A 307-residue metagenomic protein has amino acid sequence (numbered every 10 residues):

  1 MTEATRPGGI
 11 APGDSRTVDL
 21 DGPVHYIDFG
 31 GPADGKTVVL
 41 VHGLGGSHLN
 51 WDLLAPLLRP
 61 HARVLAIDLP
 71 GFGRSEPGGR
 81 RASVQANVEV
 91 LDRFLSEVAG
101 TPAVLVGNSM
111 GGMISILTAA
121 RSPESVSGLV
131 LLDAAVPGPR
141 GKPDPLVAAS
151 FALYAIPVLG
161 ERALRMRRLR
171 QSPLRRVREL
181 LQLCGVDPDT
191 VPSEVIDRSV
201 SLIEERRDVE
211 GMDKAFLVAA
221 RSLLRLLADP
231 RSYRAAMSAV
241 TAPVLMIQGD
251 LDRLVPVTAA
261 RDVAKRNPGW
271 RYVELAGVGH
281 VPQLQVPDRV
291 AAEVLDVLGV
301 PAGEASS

Functional and structural regions predicted by a protein language model:
M1-V38, R59-R63, V88-E89, R93-L95 (+3 more regions): Alpha/beta-hydrolase fold catalytic core
D14, G22, F29, D52 (+4 more regions): Active-site loop/oxyanion-hole signature of alpha/beta-hydrolase fold enzymes
I27-E76, L284: Conserved HGGG/HGGXW glycine-rich cap/lid loop of the alpha/beta-hydrolase fold
L129-R167: Flexible "cap/lid" loop of the alpha/beta hydrolase fold
M166-A236: Conserved alpha/beta-hydrolase catalytic His-Asp/Glu region
L227, L251-V255: Acidic catalytic loop of the alpha/beta-hydrolase fold
V240, M246-Q248: Short beta-strand/loop motif that positions the catalytic acidic residue of the alpha/beta-hydrolase fold
L254, V278-D288: Catalytic histidine-centered segment of alpha/beta-hydrolase-like enzymes
